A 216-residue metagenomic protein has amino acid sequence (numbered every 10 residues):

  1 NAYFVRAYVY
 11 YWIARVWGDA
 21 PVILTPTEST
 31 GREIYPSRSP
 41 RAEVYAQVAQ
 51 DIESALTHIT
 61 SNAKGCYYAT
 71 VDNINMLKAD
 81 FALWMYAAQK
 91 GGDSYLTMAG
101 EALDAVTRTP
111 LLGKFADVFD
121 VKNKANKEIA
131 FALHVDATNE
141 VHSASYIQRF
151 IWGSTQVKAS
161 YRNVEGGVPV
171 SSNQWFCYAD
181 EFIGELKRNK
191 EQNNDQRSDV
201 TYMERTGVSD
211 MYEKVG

Functional and structural regions predicted by a protein language model:
N1-A69, A82-S94, M98: Aromatic-anchored glycine-rich loop motif in surface-exposed flexible loops
Y45, E53-S54, Y68-V215: An aromatic- and glycine-enriched ligand-binding surface/loop that stacks and positions planar moieties
